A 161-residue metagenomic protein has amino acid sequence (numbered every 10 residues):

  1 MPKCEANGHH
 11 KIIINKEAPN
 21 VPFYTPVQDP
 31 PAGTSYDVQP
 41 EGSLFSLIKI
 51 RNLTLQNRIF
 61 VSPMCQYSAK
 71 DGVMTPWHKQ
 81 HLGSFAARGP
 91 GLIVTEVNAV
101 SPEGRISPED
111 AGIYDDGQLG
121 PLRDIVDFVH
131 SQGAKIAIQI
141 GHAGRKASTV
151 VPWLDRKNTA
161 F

Functional and structural regions predicted by a protein language model:
M1-F161: Flavin-dependent oxidoreductase catalytic cores
